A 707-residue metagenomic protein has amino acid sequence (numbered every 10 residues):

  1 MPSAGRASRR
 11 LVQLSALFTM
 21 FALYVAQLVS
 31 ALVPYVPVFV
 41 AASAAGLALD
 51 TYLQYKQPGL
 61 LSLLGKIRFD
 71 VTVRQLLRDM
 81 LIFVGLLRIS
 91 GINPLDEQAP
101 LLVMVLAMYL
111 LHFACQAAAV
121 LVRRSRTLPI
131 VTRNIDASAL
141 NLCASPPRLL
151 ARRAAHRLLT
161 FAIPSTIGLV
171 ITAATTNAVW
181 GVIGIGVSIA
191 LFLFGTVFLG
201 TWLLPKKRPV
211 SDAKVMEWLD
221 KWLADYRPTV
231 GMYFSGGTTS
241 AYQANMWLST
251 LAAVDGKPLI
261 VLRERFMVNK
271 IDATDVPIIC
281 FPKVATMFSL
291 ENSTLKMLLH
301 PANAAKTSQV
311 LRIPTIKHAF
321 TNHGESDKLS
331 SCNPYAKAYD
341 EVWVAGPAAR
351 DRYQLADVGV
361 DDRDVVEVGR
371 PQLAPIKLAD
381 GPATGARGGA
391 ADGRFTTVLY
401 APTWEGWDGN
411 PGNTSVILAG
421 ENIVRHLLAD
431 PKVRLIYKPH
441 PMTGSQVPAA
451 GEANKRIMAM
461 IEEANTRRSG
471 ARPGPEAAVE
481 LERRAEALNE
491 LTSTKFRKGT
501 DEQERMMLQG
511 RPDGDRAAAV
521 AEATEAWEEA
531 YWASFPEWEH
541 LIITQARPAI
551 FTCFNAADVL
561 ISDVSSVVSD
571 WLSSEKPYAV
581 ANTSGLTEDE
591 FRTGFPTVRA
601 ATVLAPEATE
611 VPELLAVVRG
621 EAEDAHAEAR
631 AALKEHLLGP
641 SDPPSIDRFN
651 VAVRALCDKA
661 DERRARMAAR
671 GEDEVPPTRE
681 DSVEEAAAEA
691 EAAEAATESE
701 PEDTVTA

Functional and structural regions predicted by a protein language model:
P2-F69, V84, N93-M287, V651 (+3 more regions): N-terminal pre-catalytic "stem/leader" segment of glycosyltransferase-like enzymes
S188-K214, A338-L418, K438-V447: A nucleotide-sugar donor-handling region in carbohydrate enzymes
Y233-I376: Active-site and donor-binding regions of nucleotide-sugar-utilizing enzymes
G237-G256, A374-A526, A631, L638-D647 (+3 more regions): Conserved catalytic-core segment of nucleotide-activated headgroup transferases in glycan assembly
P277-T286, V366-G369, S469-G470, H540-R547 (+1 more regions): Short acidic-hydrophobic, aromatic-tinged amphipathic segments that line or gate anion-handling sites
S289-S293, A546-A556: Short acidic alpha-helix that forms the nucleotide-activated donor recognition element in Leloir-type transferases
L295, N555-S566: Acidic donor-binding loop of glycosyltransferase active sites
M506-R511, A519, S566-L637: Catalytic binding pocket for nucleotide-activated donors in carbohydrate/polymer assembly enzymes
